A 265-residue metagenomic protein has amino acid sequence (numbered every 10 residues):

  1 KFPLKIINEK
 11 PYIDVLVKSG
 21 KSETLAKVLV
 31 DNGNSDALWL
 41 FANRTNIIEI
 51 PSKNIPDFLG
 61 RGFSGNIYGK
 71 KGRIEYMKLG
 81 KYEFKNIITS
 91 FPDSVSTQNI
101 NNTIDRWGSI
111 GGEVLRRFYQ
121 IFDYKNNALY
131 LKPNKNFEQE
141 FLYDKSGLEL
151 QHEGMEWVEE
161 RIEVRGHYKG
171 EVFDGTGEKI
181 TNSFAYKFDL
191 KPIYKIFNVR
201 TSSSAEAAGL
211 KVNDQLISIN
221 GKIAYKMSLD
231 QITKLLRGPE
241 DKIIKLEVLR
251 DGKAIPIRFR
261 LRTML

Functional and structural regions predicted by a protein language model:
K1-K5, F84-G154: Glycine-rich flap/beta-hairpin and adjacent strands of clan AA aspartyl proteases
K1-L25, N54-R73, I100-T103, T233: Pepsin-like aspartyl protease folds
Y12-G60, G111, N198, S202: Aspartyl protease active-site motif detector
M77, G111, L148, A205 (+2 more regions): Terminal peptide-recognition signature
N99-I100, Y143, G147-E149, E159 (+1 more regions): C-terminal, low-ordered peptide segments at domain boundaries
G154-S218, K222: PDZ/PDZ-like domain segments forming the peptide/carboxylate-binding groove, activating on the N-terminal beta-strands
K211, I217, T233-L265: PDZ-domain C-terminal substructure recognizer with occasional recognition of PDZ-binding tails
I223-Q231, P256: Short, Lys/Arg- and Gly-enriched loop/turn segments at beta-strand edges
